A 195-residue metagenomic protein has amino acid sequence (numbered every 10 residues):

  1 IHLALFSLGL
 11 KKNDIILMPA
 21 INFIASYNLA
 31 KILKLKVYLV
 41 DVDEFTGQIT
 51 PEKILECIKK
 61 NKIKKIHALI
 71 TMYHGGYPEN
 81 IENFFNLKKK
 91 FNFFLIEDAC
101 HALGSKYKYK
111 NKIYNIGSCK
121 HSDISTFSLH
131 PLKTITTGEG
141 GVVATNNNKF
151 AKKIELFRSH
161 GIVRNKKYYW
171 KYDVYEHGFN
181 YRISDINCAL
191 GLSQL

Functional and structural regions predicted by a protein language model:
I1-L8, S26, G141, G191: Buried hydrophobic packing segments
A4, I24, D43, I63 (+3 more regions): Intrinsic disorder/low-complexity detector
F6-K90, F94-K106: PLP-dependent aminotransferase-like
K11, K64, C119-K120, Y181: Structured loop/turn residues at beta-strand edges in well-structured enzyme cores
L87-K88, S118-K120: Short, conserved loop/helix-junction motifs that constitute active-site signature segments in enzyme catalytic cores
H101-Y114, H121-L195: Active-site region of PLP-dependent enzymes
